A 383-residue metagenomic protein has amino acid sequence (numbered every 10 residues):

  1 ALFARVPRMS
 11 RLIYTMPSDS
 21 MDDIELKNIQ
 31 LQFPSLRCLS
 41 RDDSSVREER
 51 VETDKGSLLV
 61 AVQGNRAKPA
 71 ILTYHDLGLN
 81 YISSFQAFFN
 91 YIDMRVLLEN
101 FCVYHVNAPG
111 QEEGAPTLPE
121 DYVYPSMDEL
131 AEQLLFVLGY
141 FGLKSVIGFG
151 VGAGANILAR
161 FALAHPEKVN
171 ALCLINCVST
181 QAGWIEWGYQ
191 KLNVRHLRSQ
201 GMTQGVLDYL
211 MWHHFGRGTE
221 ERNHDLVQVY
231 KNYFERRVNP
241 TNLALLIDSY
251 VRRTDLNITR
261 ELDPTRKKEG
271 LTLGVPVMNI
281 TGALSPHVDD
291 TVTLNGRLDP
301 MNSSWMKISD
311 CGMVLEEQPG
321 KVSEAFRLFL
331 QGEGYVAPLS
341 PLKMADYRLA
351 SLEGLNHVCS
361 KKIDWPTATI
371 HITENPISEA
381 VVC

Functional and structural regions predicted by a protein language model:
A1-L39, N80-S84, A345-C383: N-terminal targeting or regulatory segments adjacent to alpha/beta-hydrolase or S9 domains
F33-L59: N-terminal cap/lid segment of alpha/beta-hydrolase-fold proteins
E52-T117, V123: Conserved HGGG/HGGXW glycine-rich cap/lid loop of the alpha/beta-hydrolase fold
M127-I147, A164: Conserved acidic catalytic loop of the alpha/beta-hydrolase fold
N156-M202: Flexible "cap/lid" loop of the alpha/beta hydrolase fold
G183-W184, T203-G270: Conserved alpha/beta-hydrolase catalytic His-Asp/Glu region
V238-K307, M313, A350, L355 (+1 more regions): Conserved serine/cysteine hydrolase catalytic core
M301-C383: Catalytic active-site module of serine/aspartate enzymes centered on a nucleophile-bearing elbow/loop
